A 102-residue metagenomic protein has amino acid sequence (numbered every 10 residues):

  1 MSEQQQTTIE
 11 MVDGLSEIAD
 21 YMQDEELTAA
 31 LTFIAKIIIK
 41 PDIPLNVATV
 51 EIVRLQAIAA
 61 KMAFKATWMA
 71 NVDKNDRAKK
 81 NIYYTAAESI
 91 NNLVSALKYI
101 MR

Functional and structural regions predicted by a protein language model:
E3-A35: Short terminal alpha-helical segments
Q4-M11, A48-A66: Short amphipathic alpha-helical heptad-repeat segments
M11, I18, I34, L55-I58 (+2 more regions): Amphipathic alpha-helices that form helix-helix packing interfaces
D20-T28, D42-N46, T67-N81: Charged, low-complexity interaction regions
T28-A35, V50, A57, F64 (+1 more regions): Periodic self-assembly scaffolds
T28-T32, V53, R77-N91: Short, charged, amphipathic alpha-helical segments
P44, S89-R102: Amphipathic alpha-helical coiled-coil segments
A59-M69, I90, L97: Non-transmembrane amphipathic alpha-helical segments
